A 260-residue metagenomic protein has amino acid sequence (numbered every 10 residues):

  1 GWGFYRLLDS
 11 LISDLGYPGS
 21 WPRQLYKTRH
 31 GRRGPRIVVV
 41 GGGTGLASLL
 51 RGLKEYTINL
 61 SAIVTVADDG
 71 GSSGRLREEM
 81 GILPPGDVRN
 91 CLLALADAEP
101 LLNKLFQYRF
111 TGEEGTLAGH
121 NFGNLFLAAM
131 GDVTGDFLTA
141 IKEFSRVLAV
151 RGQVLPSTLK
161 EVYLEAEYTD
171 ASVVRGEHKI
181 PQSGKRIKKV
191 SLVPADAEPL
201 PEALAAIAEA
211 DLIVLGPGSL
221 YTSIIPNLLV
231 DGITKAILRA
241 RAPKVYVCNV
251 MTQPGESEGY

Functional and structural regions predicted by a protein language model:
G1, Y5-L8, D14-P18, A67-K185: Electropositive, gly/pro-rich neighborhoods at or near active sites that engage anionic ligands
S10-V38: N-terminal signal-anchor transmembrane helix
S20-Q24, K189-L204, L229: Active-site glycine-rich loop that binds ribose-phosphate moieties when present
R33-T57: Acidic, Ser/Thr-rich low-complexity segments on the non-lumenal side of membrane proteins
I58, A240-K244: A short helix->loop->beta-strand "cap" motif at the edges of active sites that frequently abuts
A67-S73, T222, K244-Y246, T252-G255: Short gly/pro/ser/thr-enriched loop/turn and capping motifs at secondary-structure boundaries
A210: An anion/phosphate-binding loop that grips the pyrophosphate of nucleotide cofactors and donors
L220-V230, G255-E256: Glycine/threonine-rich flexible loop motifs
